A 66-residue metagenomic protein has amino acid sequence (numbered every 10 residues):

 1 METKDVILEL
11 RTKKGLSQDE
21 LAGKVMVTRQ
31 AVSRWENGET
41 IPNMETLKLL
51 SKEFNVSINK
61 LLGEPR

Functional and structural regions predicted by a protein language model:
M1-K13: A short, Lys/Arg-rich alpha-helix, primarily the initiator
T3-D5, M44-L47: Short alpha-helical elements of helix-turn-helix
K13, E39-P42, E53: Helix-turn-helix/winged-helix DNA-binding modules
G15-R34, L49: Short alpha-helical DNA-recognition segment
M26-I41, E64-R66: Recognition helix of helix-turn-helix/homeodomain-like DNA-binding domains that insert into the DNA major groove
E45-K60: DNA major-groove recognition helix of helix-turn-helix/homeodomain DNA-binding modules
